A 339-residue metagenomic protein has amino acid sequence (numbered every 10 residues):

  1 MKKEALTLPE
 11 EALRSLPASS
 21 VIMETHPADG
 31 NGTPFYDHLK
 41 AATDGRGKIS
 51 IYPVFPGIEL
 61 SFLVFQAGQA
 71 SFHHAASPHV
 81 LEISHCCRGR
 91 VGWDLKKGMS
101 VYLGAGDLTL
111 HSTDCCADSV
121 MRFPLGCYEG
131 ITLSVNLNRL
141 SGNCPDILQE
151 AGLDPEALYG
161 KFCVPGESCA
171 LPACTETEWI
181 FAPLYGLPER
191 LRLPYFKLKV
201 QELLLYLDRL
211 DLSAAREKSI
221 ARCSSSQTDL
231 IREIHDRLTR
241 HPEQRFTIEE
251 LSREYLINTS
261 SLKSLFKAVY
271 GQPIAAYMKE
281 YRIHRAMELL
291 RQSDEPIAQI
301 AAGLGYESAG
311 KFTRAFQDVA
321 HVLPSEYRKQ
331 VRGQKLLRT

Functional and structural regions predicted by a protein language model:
M1-S77: N-terminal low-complexity or simple alpha-helical regulatory segments that function as activation/interaction modules
G45, S50-P56, S71, A75-A76 (+2 more regions): A subset of solvent-exposed loop/turn segments in beta-rich extracellular surface proteins, enriched in glycine
V64-F65, S77-G92, L133-V135: Short, conserved beta-strand element in jelly-roll/cupin
W93-S226, I248, R253-T259, P296-A298 (+3 more regions): Alpha-helical bundle regulatory/interaction domains
F196, L238, L262: Conserved hydrophobic/aromatic pocket- or pore-lining residues that grip, position, or stack substrates in active sites
R232-R240, R245, E249-E250, A268-E307 (+1 more regions): Terminal helix-turn-helix DNA-binding modules in bacterial transcription factors
L262, F266, K311-F312, F316: Short hydrophobic/aromatic patch on the recognition helix
G271, G305, F316-Q317, H321-P324: Conserved phosphate-binding and hydrolysis motifs of nucleotide-dependent enzymes
